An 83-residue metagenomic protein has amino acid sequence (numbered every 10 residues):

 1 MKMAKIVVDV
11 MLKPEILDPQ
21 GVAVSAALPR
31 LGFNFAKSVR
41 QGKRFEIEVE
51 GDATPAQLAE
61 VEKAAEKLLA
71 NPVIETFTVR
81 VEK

Functional and structural regions predicted by a protein language model:
M1-K83: Long, contiguous binding/interaction regions
